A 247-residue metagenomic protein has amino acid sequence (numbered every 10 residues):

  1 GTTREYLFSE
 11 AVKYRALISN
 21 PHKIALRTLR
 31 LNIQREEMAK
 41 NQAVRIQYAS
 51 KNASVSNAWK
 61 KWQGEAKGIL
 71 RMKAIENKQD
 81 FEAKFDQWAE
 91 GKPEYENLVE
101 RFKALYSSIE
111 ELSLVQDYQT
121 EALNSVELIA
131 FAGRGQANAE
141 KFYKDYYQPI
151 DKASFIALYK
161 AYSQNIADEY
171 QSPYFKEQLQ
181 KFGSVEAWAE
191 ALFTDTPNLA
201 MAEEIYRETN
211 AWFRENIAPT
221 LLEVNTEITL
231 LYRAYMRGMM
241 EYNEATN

Functional and structural regions predicted by a protein language model:
G1-N247: Terminal presequence/propeptide segments associated with secretion/organelle targeting and zymogen/polyprotein
